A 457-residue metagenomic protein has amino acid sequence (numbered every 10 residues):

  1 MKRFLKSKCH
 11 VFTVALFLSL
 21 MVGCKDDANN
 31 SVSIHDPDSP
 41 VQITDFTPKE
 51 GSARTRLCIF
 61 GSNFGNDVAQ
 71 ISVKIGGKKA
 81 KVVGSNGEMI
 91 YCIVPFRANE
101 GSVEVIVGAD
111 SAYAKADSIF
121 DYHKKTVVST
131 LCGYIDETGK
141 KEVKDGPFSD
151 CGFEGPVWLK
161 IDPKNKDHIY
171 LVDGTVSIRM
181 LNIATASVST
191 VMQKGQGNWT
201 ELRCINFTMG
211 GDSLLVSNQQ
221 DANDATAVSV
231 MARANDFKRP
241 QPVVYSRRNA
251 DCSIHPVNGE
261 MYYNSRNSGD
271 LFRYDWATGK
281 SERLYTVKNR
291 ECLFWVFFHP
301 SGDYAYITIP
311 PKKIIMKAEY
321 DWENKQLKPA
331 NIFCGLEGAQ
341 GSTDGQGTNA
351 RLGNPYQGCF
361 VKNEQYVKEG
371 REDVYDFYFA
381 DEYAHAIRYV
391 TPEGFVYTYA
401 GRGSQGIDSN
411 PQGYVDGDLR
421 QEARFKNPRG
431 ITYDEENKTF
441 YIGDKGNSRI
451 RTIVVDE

Functional and structural regions predicted by a protein language model:
M1-G23: Sec-dependent bacterial lipoprotein signal peptides
C24-T130, D145, K164, H168-Y170: Ser/Thr/Pro-rich low-complexity tracts
I59, H123-V157, T185-R203, D221-A222 (+4 more regions): Gly/Pro-rich loop segments of beta-rich domains
L159-I161, I205-F207, C252-I254, V296 (+2 more regions): Hydrophobic core register within WD40 beta-propeller blades
D162-P163, H168-T175, F207-N223, I254-P256 (+5 more regions): Conserved beta-strand positions in repeat-built beta-propeller and related beta-rich domains
V176-M180, T226-V230, G269-R273, K313-K317 (+3 more regions): A short loop-to-beta-strand structural motif that recurs across blades of beta-propeller domains
P355-F395: Loop/turn-rich, solvent-exposed surfaces of beta-rich toroidal or solenoidal domains
F425-E457: Blade-level signature of beta-propeller repeat domains, shared across WD40, Kelch, NHL, RCC1 and BNR/Asp-box propellers
